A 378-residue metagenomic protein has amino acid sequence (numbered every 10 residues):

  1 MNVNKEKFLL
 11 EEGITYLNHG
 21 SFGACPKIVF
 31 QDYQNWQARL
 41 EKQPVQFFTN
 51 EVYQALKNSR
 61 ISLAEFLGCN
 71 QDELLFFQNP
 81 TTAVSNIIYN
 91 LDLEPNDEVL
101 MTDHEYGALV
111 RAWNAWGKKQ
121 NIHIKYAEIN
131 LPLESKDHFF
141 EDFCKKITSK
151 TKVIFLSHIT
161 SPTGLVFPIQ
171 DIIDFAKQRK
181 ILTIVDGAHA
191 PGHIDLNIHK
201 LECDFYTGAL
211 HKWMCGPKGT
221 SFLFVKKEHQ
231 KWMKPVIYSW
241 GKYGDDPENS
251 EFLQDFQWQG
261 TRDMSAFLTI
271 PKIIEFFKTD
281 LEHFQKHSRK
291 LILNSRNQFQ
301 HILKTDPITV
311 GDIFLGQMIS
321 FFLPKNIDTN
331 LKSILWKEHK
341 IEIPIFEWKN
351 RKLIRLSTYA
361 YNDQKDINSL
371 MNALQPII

Functional and structural regions predicted by a protein language model:
M1-I378: Pyridoxal 5′-phosphate
